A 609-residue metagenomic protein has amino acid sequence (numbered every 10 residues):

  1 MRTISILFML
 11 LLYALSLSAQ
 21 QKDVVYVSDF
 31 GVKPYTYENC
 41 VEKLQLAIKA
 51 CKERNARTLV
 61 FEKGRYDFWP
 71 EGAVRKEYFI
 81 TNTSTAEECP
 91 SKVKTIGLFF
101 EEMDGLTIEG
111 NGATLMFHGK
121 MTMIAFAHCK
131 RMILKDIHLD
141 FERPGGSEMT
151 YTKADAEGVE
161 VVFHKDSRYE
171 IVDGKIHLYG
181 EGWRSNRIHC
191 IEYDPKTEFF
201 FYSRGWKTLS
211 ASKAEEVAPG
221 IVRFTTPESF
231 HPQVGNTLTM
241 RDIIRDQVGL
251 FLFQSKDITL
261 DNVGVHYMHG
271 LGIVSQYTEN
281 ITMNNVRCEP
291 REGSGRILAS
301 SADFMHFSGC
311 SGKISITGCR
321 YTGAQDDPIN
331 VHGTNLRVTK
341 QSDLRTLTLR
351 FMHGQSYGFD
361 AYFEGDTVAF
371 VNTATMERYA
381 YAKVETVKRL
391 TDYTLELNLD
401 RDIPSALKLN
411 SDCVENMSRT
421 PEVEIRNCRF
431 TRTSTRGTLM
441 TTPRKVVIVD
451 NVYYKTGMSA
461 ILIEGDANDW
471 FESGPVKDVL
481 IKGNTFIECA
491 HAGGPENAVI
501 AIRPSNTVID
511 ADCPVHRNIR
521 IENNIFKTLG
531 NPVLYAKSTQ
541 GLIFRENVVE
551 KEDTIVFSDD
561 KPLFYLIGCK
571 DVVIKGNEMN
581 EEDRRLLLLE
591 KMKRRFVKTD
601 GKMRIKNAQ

Functional and structural regions predicted by a protein language model:
M1-K22: Bacterial Sec-dependent N-terminal signal peptides
V25, L59, L98-E101, L106 (+27 more regions): Solenoid scaffold repeats with emphasis on beta-solenoid/beta-helix
V27-V60: Acidic Gly/Asp/Thr-rich repetitive segments characteristic of extracellular carbohydrate-active and adhesion proteins
Q45-A50, R54, D67-T107, M116-K135 (+11 more regions): Extracellular beta-strand-rich solenoid/capping regions of secreted or surface-exposed proteins that bind or remodel
A56, F117-M123, R143-S147, Q247-G249 (+12 more regions): Short glycine/acidic-rich loop motifs that flank beta-strands on beta-rich extracellular proteins
F117, F141-R143, T152, H164-A214 (+1 more regions): Ser/Thr/Gly-rich low-complexity blocks that favor extended beta-strand/coil architectures
F199-R245, A380, V387-V423, T431: Small/polar beta-strand repeat architecture
